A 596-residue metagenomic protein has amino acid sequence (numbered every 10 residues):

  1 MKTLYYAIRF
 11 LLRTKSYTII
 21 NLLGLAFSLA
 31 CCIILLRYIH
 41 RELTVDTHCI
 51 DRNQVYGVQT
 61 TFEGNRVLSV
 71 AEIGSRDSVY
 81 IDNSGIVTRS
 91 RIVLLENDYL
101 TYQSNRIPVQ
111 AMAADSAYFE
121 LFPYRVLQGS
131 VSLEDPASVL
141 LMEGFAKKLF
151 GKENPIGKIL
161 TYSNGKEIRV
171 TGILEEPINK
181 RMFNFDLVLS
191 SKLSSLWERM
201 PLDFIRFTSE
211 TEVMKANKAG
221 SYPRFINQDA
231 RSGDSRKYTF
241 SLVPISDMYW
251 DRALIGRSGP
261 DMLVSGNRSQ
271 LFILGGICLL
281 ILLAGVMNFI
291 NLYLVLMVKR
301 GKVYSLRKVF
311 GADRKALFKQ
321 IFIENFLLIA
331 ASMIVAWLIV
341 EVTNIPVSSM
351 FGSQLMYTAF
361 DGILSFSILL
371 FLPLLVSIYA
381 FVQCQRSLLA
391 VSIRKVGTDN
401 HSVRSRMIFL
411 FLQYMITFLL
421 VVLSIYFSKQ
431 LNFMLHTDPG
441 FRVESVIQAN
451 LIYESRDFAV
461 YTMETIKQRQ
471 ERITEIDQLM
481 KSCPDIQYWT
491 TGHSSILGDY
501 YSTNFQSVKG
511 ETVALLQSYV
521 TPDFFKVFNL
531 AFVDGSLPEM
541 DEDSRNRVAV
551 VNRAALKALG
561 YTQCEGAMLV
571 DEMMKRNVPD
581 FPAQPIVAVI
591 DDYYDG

Functional and structural regions predicted by a protein language model:
L4, R9, R13-T14, F225-C278 (+3 more regions): Membrane-helix entry/capping segments
L4-I20, G24, V286-L328, R386-V396: Intracellular coupling helices
T14-L43, R406-Q430, F441: Short, strongly hydrophobic transmembrane alpha-helices
A30, I34-R37, S241, N291 (+2 more regions): Small-residue-rich transmembrane alpha-helices
L35-Y99, R199-R206, N217-K218, Y222 (+4 more regions): Membrane-proximal extracellular/periplasmic loop immediately following the first transmembrane helix
Y38, L43-R52, N184-S191, I255-M262 (+4 more regions): Short juxtamembrane loops and helix-capping segments at transmembrane helix boundaries of multi-pass membrane proteins
D115-L127, L141-G266, Q478-G596: Mid-to-C-terminal secondary-structure elements that act as membrane-proximal/extracytoplasmic interface segments
L271-L292, F371: Selective detector of the "anchor" transmembrane alpha-helix that sits immediately C-terminal
